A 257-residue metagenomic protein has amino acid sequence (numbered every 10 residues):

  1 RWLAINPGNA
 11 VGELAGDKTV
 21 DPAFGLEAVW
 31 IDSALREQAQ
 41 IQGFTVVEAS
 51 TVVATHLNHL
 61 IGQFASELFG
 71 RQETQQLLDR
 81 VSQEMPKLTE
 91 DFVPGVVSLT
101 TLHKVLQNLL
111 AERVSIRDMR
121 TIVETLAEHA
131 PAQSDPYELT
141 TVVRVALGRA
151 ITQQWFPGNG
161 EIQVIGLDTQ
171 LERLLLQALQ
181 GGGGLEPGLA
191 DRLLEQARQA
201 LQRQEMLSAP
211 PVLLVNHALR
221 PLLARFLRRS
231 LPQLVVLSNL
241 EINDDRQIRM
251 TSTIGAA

Functional and structural regions predicted by a protein language model:
R1-A257: Membrane-embedded alpha-helical signal segments
